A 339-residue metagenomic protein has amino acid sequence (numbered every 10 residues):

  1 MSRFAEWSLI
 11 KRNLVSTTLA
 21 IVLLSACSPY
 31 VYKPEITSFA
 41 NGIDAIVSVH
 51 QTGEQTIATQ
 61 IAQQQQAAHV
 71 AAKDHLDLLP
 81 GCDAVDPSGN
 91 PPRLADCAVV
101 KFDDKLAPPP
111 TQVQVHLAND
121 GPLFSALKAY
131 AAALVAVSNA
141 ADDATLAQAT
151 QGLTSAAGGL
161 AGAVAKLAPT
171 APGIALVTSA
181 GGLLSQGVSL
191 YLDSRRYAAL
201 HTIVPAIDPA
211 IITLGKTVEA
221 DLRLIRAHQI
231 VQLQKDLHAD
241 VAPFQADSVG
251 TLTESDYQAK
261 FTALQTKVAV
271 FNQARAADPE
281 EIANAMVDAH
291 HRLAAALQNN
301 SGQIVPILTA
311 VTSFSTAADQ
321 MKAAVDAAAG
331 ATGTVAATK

Functional and structural regions predicted by a protein language model:
S2-T17: Bacterial N-terminal signal peptides that target proteins for export
L23-A26: C-terminal motif of bacterial Sec signal peptides marking the signal peptidase cleavage site
S28-V31: Bacterial signal peptide processing site
P34-K73: Start-of-domain marker
V47-H50, E54, A131-L134, S138 (+11 more regions): A structural signal for well-ordered alpha-helices, especially hydrophobic packing surfaces of coiled-coils
A58-G152: Post-signal peptide N-terminal segment of secreted/secretory-pathway proteins
T150-A289: Extended amphipathic alpha-helical interaction segments
E281-K339: Hydrophilic extracytoplasmic domains
